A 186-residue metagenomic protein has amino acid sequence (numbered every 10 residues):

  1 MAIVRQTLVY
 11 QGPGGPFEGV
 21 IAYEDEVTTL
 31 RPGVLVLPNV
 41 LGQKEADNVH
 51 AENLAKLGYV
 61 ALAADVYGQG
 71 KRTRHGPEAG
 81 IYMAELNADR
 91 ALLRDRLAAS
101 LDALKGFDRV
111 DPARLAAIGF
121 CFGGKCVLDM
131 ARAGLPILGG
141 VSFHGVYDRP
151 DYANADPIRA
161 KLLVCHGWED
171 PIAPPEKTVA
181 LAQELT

Functional and structural regions predicted by a protein language model:
M1-T186: N-terminal cap/leader regions of alpha/beta-hydrolase-fold enzymes, predominantly small-molecule hydrolases
